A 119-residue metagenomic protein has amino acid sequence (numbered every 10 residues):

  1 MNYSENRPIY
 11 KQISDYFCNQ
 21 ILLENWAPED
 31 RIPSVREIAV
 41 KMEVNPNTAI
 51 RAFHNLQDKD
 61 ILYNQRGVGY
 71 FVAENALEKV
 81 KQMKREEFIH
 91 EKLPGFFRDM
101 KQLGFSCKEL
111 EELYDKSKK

Functional and structural regions predicted by a protein language model:
M1-R31, E37, E87, E91-K119: Extreme N-terminal segment that seeds HTH/winged-HTH DNA-binding domains in transcriptional regulators
N6-P8, E24-N25, V40, G67-Y70 (+1 more regions): Short hydrophobic/aromatic-rich motifs at helix boundaries and adjacent loops
Y10, S34, Y70-R85: Short, cationic-aromatic polyanion-contact patches
N25-W26, D30, D58-G67, F71-E74: Beta-hairpin "wing" of winged helix-turn-helix
R31-Y63: N-terminal helix-turn-helix
V40, N75, K119: Short Asp/Glu-rich motifs
K41, N45, D60-I61, R66-G67 (+3 more regions): Short alpha-helix boundary/capping motifs
